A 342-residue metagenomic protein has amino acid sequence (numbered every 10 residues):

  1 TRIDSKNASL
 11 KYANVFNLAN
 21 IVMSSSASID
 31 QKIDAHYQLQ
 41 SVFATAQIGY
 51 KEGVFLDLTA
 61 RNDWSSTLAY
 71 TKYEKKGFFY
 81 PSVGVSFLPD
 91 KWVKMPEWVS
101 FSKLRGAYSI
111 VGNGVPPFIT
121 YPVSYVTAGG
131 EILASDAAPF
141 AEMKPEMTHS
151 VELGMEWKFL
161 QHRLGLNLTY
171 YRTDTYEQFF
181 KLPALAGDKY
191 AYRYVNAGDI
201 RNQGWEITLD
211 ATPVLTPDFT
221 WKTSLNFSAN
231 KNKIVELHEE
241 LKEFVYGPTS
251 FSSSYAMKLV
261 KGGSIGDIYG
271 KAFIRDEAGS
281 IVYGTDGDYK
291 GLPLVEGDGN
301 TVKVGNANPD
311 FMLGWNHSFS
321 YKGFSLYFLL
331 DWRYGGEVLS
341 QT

Functional and structural regions predicted by a protein language model:
T1, Y37-Y70, K75-K91, T148-S150 (+5 more regions): Surface-exposed extracellular loop regions of Gram-negative outer-membrane beta-barrel proteins
R2-A13, L68-K75, M95-E97, I110-P122 (+3 more regions): Outer-membrane beta-barrel and related beta-rich outer-membrane complex signature in Gram-negative bacteria
R2-D30, P116-P139, A186-R193, F244-A256 (+1 more regions): Surface-exposed loop/turn segments flanking beta-strands in extracellular/periplasmic regions
A27-K32, S65-K72, A138-A141, A191-N196 (+1 more regions): Extracellular loop and loop/strand-boundary signature of outer-membrane beta-barrel proteins
D34-Q38, Y73-F79, W98, S135 (+4 more regions): Short sequence motifs at beta-strands and strand-loop junctions characteristic of Gram-negative outer-membrane
S100-E146, Y170-N196, V235-H238: Surface-exposed extracellular loop regions of Gram-negative outer-membrane beta-barrel proteins, predominantly
T175, K231, S318-T342: C-terminal beta-signal and adjacent terminal beta-strands/loops of Gram-negative outer-membrane beta-barrel proteins
V195, W205, T212-A307, V338: Conserved small-residue
